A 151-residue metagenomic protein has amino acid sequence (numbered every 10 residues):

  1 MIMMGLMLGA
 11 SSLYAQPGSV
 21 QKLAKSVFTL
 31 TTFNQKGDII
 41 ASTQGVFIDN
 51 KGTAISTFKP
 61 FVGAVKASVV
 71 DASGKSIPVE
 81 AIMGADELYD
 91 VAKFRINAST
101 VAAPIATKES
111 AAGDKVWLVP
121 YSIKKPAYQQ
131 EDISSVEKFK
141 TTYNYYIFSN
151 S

Functional and structural regions predicted by a protein language model:
M1-G9: Bacterial N-terminal signal peptides
M3, Q16-S19, S73-K75, A112: Intrinsic low-complexity, intrinsically disordered segments enriched in polar/basic residues
S12-A15, V79, Y145-S151: Short, intrinsically disordered, charge-balanced linker/junction segments flanking boundaries in proteins
L13-F58, K66, Y89-V91: N-terminal activation segment of mature serine protease catalytic domains
L23-N34, R95-A102, K125-S151: Active-site region of chymotrypsin-like
S26, Q44-V46, P78-A81, E131-S134: Residues located in well-ordered beta-strands
D49-Y128, T141-Y145: Conserved active-site neighborhood of the chymotrypsin/trypsin-like protease fold
